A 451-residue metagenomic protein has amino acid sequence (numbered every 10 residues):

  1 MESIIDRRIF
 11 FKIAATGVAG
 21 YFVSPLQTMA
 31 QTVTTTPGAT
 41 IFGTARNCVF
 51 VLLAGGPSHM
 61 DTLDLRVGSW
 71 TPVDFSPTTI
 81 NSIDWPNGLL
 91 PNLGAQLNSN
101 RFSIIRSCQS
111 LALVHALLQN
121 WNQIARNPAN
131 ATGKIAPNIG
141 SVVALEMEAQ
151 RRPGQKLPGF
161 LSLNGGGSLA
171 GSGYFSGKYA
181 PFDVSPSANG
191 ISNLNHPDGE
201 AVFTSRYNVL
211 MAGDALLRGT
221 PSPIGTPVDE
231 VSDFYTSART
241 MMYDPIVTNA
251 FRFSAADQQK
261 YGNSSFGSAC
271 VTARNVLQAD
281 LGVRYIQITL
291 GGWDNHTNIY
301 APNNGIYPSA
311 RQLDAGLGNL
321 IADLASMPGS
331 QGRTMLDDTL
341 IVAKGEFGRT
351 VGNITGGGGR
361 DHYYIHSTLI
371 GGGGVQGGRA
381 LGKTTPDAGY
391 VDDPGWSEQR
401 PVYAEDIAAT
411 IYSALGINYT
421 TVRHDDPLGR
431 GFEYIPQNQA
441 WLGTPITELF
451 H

Functional and structural regions predicted by a protein language model:
E2-H451: Ligand-binding pockets and gating/stacking loops
